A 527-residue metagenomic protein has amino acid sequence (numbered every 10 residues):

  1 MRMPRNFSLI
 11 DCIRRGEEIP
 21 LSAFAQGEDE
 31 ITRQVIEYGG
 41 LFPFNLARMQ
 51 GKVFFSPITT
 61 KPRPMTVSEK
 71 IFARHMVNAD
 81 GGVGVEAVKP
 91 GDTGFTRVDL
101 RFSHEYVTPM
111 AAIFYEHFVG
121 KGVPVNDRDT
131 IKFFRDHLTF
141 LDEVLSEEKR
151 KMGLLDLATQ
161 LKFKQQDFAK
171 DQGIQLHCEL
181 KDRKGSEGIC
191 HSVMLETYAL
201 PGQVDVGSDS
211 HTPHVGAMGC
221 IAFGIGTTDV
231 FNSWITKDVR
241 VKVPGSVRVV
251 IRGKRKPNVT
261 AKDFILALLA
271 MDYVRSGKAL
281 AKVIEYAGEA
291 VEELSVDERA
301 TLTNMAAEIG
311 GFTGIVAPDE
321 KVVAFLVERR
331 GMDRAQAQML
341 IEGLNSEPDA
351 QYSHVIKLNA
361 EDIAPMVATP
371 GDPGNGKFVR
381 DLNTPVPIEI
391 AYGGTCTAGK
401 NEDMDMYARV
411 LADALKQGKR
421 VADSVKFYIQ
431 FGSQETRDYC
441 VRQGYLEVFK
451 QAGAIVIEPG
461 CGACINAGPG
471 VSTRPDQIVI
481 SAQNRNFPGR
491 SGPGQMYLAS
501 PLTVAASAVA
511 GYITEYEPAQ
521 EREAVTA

Functional and structural regions predicted by a protein language model:
M1-A527: Fe-S-dependent hydro-lyases/dehydratases of central metabolism
